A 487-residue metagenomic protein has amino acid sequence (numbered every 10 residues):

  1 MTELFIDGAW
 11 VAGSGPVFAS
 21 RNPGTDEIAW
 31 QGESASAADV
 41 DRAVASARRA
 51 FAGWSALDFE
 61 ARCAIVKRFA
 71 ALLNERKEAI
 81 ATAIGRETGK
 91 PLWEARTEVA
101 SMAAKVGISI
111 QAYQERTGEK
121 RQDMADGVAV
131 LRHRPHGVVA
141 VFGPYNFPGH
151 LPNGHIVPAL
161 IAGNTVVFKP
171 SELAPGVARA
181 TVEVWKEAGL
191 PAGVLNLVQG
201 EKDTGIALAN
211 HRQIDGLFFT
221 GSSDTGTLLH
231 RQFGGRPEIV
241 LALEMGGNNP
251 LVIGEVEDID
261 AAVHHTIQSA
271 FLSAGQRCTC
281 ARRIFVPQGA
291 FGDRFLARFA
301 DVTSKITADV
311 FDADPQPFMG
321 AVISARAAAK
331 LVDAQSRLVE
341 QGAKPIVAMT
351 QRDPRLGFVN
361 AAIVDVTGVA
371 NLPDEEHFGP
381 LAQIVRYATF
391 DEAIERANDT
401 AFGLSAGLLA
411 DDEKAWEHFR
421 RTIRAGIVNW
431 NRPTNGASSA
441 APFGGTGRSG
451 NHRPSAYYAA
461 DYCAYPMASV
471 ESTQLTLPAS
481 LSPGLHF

Functional and structural regions predicted by a protein language model:
M1-G127: N-terminal Rossmann-like NAD(P)+-binding subdomain of aldehyde/semialdehyde dehydrogenases
G24-Q31, I214, V252, Q351 (+1 more regions): Conserved C-terminal structural/oligomerization subdomain of aldehyde/semialdehyde dehydrogenase
D26, R62, I84, V106 (+10 more regions): Residue-level signal for inorganic ion chemistry
A29-A35, R49-A56, V141, L251-G254 (+5 more regions): Short, well-ordered beta-strand elements within core beta-sheets of diverse protein domains
F51, S55, A70-K77, A81 (+16 more regions): Structural signal for hydrophobic packing residues in well-ordered secondary-structure cores of soluble enzyme domains
G118-A261, Y387: Rossmann-like NAD(P) dinucleotide-binding subdomain of oxidoreductase/dehydrogenase enzymes
T165-V167, P345, I427: A short hydrophobic/small-residue beta-strand
T225-T367, W430, P478-A479, L485-F487: ALDH superfamily catalytic-core signature
